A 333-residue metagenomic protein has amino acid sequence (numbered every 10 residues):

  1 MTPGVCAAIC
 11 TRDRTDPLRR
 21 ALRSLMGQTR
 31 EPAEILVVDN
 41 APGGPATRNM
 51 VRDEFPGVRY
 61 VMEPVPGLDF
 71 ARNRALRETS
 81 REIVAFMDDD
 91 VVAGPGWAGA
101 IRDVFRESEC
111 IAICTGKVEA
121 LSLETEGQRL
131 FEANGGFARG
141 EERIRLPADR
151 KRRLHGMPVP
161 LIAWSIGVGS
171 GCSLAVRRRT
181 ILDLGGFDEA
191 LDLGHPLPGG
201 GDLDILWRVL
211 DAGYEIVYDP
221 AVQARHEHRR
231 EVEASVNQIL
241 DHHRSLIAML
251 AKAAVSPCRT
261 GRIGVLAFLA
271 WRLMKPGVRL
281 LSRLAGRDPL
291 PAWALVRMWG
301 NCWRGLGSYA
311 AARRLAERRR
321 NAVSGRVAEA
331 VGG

Functional and structural regions predicted by a protein language model:
M1-M26: N-proximal low-complexity "stem/linker" segments adjacent to membrane-targeting elements
L22-M62: Acidic donor-binding segment of Leloir-type glycosyltransferases
E63-T79: Glycine-rich, basic loop-to-helix element that forms the pyrophosphate-binding segment of sugar-nucleotide handling
V84: Short aromatic/hydrophobic "clamp" motif used to bind/position activated sugar donors
G96-E141: Conserved donor NDP-sugar-binding/catalytic core segment of glycosyltransferases
G135-I166: Short, flexible, basic/aromatic active-site loop/helix in glycosyltransferases
G167-G185, A190-V222: A short, conserved alpha-helix in the catalytic core of glycosyltransferases
N237-R244, C258-G333: Non-catalytic, C-terminal membrane-associated alpha-helical segments of glycosyltransferases
